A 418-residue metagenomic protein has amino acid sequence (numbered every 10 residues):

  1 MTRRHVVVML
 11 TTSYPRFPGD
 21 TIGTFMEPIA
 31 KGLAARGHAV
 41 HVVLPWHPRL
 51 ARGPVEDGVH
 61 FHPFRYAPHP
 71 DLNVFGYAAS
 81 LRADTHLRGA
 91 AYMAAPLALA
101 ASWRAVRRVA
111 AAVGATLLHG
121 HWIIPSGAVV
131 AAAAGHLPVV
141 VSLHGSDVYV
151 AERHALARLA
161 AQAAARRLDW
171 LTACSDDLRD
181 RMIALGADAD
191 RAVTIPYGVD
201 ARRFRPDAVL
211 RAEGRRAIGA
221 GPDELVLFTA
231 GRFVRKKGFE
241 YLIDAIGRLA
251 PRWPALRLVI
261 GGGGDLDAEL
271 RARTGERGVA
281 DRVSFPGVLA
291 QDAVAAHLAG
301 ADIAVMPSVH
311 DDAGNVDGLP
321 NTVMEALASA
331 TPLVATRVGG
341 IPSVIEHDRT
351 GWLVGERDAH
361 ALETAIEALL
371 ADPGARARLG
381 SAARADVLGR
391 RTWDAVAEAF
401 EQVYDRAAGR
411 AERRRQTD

Functional and structural regions predicted by a protein language model:
M1-Y66, E412, D418: N-terminal subdomain of nucleotide-sugar transferases
W46, D177, G198: Carbohydrate-associated surface elements
G221-K237, I243-I246: Conserved donor-binding/catalytic core segment of Leloir-type glycosyltransferases
R271-A293: Nucleotide-activated donor-binding/catalytic signature segment of Leloir-type glycosyltransferases, i.e., the conserved
R282, A299-V316, T331: Acidic donor-binding loop of glycosyltransferase active sites
V323, A328, P332-A335, I345: Short hydrophobic beta-strand element within catalytic cores of glycosyltransferases and related nucleotide-activated
V344-D348, W352-A359, A368-G374, G389: Conserved acidic donor-binding segment of nucleotide-sugar-dependent glycosyltransferases
A361, A368, A375-R390, A399-Q402: A short, well-ordered alpha-helix in the C-terminal region of glycosyltransferases
